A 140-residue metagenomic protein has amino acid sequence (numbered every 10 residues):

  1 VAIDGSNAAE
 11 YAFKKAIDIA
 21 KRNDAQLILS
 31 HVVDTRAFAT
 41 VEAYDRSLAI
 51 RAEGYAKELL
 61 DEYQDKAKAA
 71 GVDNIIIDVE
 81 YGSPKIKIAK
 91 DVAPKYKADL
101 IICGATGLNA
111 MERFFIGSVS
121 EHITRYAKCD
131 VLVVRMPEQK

Functional and structural regions predicted by a protein language model:
V1-R46, K66, A70: Small/aliphatic-rich secondary-structure junction motif
V1-Y11, A39, V72, I76 (+2 more regions): Intrinsically disordered or low-complexity boundary/linker segments at protein termini and domain junctions
A12, A56-L59, V119: Hydrophobic alpha-helical membrane-association signature
A12-F13, A39-E42, K87-K90, R113-F115: Short, well-ordered secondary-structure micro-motifs
D18, P94-K140: Gly/Ser-rich helix-loop-strand patches that form or flank binding pockets for ribonucleotide-derived cofactors
R36-A37, P84, A110, K140: Generic structural signal for helix capping and beta-alpha/helix-loop junctions
R46-E58: A short acidic, glycine-rich active-site loop that binds or catalyzes chemistry on phosphate/adenosine moieties
D65-I101, Q139-K140: Structural beta-alpha unit
